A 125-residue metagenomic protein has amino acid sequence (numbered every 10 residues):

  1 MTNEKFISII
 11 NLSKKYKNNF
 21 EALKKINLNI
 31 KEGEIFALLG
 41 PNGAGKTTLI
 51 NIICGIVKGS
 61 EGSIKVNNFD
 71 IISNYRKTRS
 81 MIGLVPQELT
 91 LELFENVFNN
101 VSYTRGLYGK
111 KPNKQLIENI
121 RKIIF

Functional and structural regions predicted by a protein language model:
N19-E21, R76: Short coil-to-beta microelement around the adenine-binding A-loop and adjacent beta1/P-loop entry of ABC ATPase
F36-A37: Short beta-strand immediately N-terminal to the Walker A/P-loop
P41-G45: Walker A (P-loop) phosphate-binding loop of ABC-type ATPase nucleotide-binding domains
C54: Helix-to-loop junction immediately C-terminal to a conserved catalytic motif
G62-D70, T78: Conserved ABC transporter NBD signature motif
S102, G106-F125: Conserved ABC ATPase "signature" region
